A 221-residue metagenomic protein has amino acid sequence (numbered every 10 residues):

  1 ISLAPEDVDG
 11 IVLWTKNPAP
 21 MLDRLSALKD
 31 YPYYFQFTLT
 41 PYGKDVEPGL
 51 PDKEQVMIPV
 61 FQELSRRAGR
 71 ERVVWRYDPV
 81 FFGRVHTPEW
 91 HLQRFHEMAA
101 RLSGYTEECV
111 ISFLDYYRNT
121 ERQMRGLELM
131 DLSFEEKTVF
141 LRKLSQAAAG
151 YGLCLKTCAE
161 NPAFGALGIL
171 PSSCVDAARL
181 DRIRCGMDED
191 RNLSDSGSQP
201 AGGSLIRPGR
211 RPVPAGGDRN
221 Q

Functional and structural regions predicted by a protein language model:
I1-K143, A147: Conserved AdoMet/S-adenosylmethionine-binding subsite of the radical SAM
K137-Q221: C-terminal accessory extensions appended to soluble enzyme cores
